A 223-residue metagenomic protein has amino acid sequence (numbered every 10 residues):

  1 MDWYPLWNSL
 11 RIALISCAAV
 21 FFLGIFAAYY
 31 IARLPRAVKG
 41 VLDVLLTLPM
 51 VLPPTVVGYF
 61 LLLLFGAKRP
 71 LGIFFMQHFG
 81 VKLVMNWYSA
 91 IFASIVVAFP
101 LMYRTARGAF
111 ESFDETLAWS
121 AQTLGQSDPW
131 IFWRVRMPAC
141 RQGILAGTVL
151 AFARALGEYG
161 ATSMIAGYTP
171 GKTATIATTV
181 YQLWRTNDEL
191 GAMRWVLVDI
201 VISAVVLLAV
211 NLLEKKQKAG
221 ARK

Functional and structural regions predicted by a protein language model:
M1-A18, R33-V38, F75-G80, L183-L190: Periplasmic/extracellular loop-to-transmembrane helix junction in inner-membrane transport proteins
M1-Y4, M164-A204, L208: Interhelical loop and adjacent transmembrane-helix boundary motif in polytopic membrane transport permeases
W7-I15, P49, P129, W133-Q142 (+4 more regions): Alpha-helical transmembrane segments of multi-pass membrane proteins
I15-L46, Y59-L61, A109-S112, T116-L117 (+4 more regions): Transmembrane-helix boundary motif in ABC transporter permease subunits
A18, Y103-A106, F110, D114 (+1 more regions): Transmembrane alpha-helices
V38, R107-A118, Q122-T123, V135 (+1 more regions): C-terminal transmembrane helix and the adjacent membrane-cytosol boundary/short C-terminal tail of inner/organellar
L52-G58: Transmembrane alpha-helices and adjacent helix-loop boundaries
G58-I95, A166-T169: Membrane-interfacial helix termini and adjacent extracytoplasmic/periplasmic loops of multi-pass transporters
